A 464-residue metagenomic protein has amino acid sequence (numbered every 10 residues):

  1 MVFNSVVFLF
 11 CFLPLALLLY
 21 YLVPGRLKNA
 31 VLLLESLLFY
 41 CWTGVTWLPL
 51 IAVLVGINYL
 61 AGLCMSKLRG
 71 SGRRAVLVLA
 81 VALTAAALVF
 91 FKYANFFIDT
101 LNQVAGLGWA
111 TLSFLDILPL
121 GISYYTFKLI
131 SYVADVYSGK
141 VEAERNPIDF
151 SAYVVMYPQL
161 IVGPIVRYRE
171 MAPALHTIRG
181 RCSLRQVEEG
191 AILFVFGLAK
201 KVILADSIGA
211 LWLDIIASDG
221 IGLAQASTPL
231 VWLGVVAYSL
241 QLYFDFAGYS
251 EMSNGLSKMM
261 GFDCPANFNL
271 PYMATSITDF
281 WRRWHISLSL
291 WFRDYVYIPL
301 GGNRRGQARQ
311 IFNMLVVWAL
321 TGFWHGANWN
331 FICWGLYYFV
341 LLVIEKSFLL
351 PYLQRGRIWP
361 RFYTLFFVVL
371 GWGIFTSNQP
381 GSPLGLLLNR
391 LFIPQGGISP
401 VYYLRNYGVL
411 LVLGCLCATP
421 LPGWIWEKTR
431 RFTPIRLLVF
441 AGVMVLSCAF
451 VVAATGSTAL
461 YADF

Functional and structural regions predicted by a protein language model:
M1-D463: Membrane-embedded transmembrane alpha-helical bundles that form the catalytic cores of multi-pass lipid-modifying
